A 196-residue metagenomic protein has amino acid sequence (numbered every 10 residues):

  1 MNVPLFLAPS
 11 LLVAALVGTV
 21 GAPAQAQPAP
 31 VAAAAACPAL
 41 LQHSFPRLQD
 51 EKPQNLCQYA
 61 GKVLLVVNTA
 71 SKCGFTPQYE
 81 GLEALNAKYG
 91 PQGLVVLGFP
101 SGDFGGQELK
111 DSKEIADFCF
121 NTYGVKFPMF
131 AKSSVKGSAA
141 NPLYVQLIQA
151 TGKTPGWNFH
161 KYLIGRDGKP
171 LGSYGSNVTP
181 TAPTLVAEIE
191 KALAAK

Functional and structural regions predicted by a protein language model:
A8-T19: Bacterial N-terminal signal peptides
G21-Q25: Sec/Tat signal peptide C-region and signal peptidase I cleavage site
Q27-C57: N-terminal "domain-start" segment that seeds a small globular fold
K62-V63, K72, P77-P100, F120-Y123: Conserved helix-turn-beta segment immediately C-terminal to the redox Cys motif in thioredoxin-like folds
A70-L82, F104, L109, N177-T179: Short, thiol/selenol-centered motifs that function as redox-active sites or metal-ligating centers
G93-K110, K126-G137: Thiol-based oxidoreductase modules, predominantly thioredoxin-like and allied folds used for disulfide exchange
K113-N158: Short, internal strand/loop/helix patches that form the active-site neighborhood or redox-interaction surface
P142-K196: Thiol-/selenol-based redox modules, centered on thioredoxin-like and closely related oxidoreductase domains
